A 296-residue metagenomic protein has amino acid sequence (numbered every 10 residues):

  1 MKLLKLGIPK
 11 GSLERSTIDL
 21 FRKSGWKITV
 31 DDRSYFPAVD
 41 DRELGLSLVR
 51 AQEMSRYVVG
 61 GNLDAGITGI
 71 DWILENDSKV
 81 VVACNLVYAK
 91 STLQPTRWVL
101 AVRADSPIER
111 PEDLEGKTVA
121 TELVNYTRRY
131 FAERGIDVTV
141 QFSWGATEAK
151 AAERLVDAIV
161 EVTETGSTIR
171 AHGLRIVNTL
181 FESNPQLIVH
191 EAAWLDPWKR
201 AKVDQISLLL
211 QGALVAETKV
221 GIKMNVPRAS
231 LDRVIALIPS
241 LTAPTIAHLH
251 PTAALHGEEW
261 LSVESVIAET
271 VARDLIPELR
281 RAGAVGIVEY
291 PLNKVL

Functional and structural regions predicted by a protein language model:
M1-L44, L48, T68-R97, D105-L296: Small-molecule-sensing regulatory modules
E43-D64: Short, structured active-site "lid" loops
